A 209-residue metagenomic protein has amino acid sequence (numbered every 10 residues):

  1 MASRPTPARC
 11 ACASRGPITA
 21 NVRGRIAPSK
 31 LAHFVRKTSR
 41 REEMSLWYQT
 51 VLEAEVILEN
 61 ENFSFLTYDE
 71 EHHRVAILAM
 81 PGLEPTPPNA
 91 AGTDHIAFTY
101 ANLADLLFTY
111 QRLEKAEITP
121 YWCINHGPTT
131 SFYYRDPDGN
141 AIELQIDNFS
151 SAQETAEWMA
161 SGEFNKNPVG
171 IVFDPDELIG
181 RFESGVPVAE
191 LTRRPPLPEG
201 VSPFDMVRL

Functional and structural regions predicted by a protein language model:
M1-P28, S184: Short acidic N-proximal helix/loop "leader" segments that mark the beginning of a domain or an inter-domain linker
C12, R36-E43, A97-L209: Vicinal oxygen chelate
R15-G16, V22-F65, D69: N-terminal "first-domain core" detector
R25-P28, A90, K115-E117, D136: Alpha-helix termination/capping residues and helix-transition junctions
L31-H33, A91-I96: Eukaryotic phosphotyrosine signaling hubs
E55-A90, R135, A141-F149: Conserved short beta-strand elements that form part of the metal-binding/catalytic scaffold of enzyme active sites
N89-G92, T109: Generic hydrophobic, aliphatic-rich segments that mediate packing or membrane embedding
